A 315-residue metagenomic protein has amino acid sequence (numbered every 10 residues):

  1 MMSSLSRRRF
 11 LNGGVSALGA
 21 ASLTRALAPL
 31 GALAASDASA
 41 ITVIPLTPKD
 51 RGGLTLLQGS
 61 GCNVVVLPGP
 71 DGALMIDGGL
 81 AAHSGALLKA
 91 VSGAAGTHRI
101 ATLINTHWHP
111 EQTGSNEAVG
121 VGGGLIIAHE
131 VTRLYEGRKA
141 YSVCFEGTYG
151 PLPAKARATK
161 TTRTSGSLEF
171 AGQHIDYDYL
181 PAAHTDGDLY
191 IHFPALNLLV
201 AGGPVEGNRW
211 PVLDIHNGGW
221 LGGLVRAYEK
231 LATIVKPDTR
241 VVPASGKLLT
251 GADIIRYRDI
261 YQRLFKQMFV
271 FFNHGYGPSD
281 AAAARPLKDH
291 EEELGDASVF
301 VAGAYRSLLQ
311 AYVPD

Functional and structural regions predicted by a protein language model:
M1-S22: N-terminal secretory signal peptides and thylakoid transit peptides that target proteins across membranes
L11, P278-D315: C-terminal regulatory/interaction regions
R25-L57: C-terminal segment of N-terminal export signals and the immediately downstream linker at the start of the mature
P45, L56-L57, P151-T159, Y179-A182: Short Gly/Pro-enriched turn/cap motifs at secondary-structure boundaries
P45-G93, H98, I191-F193, N197-G203: Conserved beta-strand hairpin/beta-sheet module of binuclear metal-dependent hydrolase folds, prominently
G72-A73, L80-A82, S167, H174 (+1 more regions): Metallo-beta-lactamase
G93-S167, D186: Active-site HxH/HxHxD metal-binding segment of metal-dependent hydrolases
F269-A281: Short, charged, surface-exposed loops that flank catalytic or proteolytic processing sites
